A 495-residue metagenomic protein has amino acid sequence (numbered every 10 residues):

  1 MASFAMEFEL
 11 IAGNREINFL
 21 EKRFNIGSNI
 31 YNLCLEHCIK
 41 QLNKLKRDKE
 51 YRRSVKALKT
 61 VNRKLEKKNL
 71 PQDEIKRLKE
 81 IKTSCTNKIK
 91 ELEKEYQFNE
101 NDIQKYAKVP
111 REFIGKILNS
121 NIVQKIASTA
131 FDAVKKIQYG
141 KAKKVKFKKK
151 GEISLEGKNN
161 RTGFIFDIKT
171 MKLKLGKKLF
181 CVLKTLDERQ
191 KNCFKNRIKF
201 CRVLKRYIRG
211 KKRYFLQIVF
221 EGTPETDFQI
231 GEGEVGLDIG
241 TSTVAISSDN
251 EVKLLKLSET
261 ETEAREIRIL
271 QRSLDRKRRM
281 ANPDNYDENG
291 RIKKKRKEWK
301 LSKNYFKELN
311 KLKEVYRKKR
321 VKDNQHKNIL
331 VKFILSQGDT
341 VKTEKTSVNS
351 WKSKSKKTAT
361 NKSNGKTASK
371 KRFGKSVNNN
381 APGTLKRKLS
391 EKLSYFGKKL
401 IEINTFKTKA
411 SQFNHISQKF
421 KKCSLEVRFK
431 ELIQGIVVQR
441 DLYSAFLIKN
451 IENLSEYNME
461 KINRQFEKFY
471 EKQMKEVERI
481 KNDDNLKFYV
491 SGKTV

Functional and structural regions predicted by a protein language model:
M1-F113, Y286, G290, K300 (+2 more regions): Long, compositionally biased intrinsically disordered regions
F4, Y214-V495: Positively charged, helix-rich recognition surfaces that bind polyanionic ligands
M6-L10, F180-E188, K253-L257: Generic detection of short hydrophobic beta-strand segments and adjacent strand-loop junctions
F19, R23-I26, L118, I122-I126 (+3 more regions): Short amphipathic alpha-helical segments
Y31-C38, L42, V134-K141, T243 (+2 more regions): A generic secondary-structure signal for well-formed alpha-helical elements
C34, K125-I137, L442-S455: Stable alpha-helical structural segments in soluble proteins, enriched in small hydrophobic residues
R47-T60, K144-G163, G290-K300, S411 (+1 more regions): Amphipathic alpha-helical surface "interface" segments used for docking/oligomerization or membrane association within
K59-R209, G374-K375, N379, R387: Acidic carboxylate diad motif detector
